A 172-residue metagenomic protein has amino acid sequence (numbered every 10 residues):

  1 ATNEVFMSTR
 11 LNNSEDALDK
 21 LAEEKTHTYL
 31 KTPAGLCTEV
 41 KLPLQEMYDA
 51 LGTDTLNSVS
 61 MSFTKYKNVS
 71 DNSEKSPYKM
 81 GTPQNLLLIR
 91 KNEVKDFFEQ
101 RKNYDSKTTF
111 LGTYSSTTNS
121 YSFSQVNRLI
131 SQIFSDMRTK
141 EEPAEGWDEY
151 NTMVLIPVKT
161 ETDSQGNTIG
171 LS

Functional and structural regions predicted by a protein language model:
A1-S172: Secreted, disulfide-rich extracellular signaling modules
